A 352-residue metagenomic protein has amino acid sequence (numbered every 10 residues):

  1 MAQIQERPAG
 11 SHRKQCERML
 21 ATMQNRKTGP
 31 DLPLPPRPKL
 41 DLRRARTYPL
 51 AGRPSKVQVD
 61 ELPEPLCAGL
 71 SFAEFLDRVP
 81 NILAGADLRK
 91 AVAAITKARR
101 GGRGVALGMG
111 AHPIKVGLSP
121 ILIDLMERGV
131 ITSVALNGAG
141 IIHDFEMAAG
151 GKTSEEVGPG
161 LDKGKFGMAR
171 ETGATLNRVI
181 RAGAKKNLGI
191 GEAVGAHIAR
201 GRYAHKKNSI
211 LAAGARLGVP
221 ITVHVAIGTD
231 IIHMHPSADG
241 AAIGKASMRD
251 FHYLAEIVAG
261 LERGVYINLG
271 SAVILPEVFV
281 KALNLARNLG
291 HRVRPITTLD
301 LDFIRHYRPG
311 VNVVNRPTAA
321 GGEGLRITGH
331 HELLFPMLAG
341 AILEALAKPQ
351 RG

Functional and structural regions predicted by a protein language model:
I4-R7: Alpha-helix boundary/capping motif
L20-C67: N-terminal amphipathic/basic leader segments beginning at the initiator methionine
K90-G104, A213-L217, E256-R263: Glycine-rich phosphate/diphosphate-binding loops that line cofactor/substrate pockets in enzymes
V105, P113-I142: Active-site cofactor/substrate anionic-group-binding motifs, chiefly glycine- and Lys/Arg-rich phosphate-binding loops
G117-I121, D144-T153, H233-S237, V278-K281 (+1 more regions): Short acidic, glycine/serine/threonine-rich loops at helix termini
A139-D144, T229-I232, L275, R305-Y307: Short gly/pro/ser/thr-enriched loop/turn and capping motifs at secondary-structure boundaries
K185-D250: Internal active-site segments that recognize and position negatively charged phosphoryl groups and nucleotide moieties
Y253-I257, R263-V265, A272-G352: C-terminal functional extensions of proteins
